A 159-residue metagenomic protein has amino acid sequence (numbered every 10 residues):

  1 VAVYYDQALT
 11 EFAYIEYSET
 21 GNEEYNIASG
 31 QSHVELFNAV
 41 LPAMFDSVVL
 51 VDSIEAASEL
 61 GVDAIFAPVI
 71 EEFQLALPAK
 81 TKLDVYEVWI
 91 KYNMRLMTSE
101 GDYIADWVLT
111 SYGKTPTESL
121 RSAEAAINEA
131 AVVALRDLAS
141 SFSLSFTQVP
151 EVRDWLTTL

Functional and structural regions predicted by a protein language model:
V1-A39, L144-L159: A structural "domain/chain start" motif
D6-T10, V69-L75, T110-Y112: Generic short beta-strand segments
S18, N22-S29, M97-Q148: Short secondary-structure boundary motifs at beta->alpha junctions and helix caps
S32, E87-K91, E129, V133: A general alpha-helical scaffold signature found inside nucleotide-binding enzyme cores
E35-M44, D137, S141: Amphipathic alpha-helical segments that form well-ordered structural scaffolds and often line/cohere around active
N38-L60: Short beta-strand->alpha-helix linker/helix-N-cap micro-motif that forms a surface specificity/interaction loop
D52-D106: Surface-exposed short loop/turn segments
